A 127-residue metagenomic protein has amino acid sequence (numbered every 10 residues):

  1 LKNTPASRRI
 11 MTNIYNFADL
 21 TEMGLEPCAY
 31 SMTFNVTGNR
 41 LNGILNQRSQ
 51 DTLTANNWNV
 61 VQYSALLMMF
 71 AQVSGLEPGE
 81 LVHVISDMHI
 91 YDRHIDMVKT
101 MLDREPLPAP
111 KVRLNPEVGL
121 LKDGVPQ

Functional and structural regions predicted by a protein language model:
L1-Q127: Terminal, non-catalytic protein-protein interaction segments that mediate quaternary/complex assembly
